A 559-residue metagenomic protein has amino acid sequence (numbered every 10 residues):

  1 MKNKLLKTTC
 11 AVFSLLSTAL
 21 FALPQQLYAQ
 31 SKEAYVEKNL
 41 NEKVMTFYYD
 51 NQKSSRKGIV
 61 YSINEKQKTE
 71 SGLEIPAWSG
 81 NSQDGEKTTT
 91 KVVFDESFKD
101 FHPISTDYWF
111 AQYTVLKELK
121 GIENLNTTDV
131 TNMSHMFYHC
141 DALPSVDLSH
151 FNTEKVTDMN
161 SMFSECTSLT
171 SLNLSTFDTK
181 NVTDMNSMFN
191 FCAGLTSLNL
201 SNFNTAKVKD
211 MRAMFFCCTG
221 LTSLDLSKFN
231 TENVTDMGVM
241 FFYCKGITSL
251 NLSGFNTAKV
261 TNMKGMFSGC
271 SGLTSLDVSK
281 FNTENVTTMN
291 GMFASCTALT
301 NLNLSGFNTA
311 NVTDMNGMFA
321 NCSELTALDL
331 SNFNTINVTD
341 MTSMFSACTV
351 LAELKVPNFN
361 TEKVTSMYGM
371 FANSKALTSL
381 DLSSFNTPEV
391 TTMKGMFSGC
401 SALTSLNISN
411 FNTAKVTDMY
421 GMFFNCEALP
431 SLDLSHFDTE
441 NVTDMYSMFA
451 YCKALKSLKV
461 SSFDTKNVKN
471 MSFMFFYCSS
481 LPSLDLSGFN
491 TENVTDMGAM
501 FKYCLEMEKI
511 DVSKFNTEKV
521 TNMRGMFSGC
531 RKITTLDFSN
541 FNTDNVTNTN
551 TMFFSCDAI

Functional and structural regions predicted by a protein language model:
K2-T128, N334, V356-N360, S384 (+2 more regions): N-terminal capping/linker segments that flank leucine-rich repeat
T88-F101, V115-T131, D141-T157, T167-T183 (+15 more regions): Structural signature of tandem-repeat unit edges
D107, S134-H135, N160-S161, N186-S187 (+14 more regions): Register-specific detector for alpha-helical tandem repeat solenoids, activating on a conserved position within each
